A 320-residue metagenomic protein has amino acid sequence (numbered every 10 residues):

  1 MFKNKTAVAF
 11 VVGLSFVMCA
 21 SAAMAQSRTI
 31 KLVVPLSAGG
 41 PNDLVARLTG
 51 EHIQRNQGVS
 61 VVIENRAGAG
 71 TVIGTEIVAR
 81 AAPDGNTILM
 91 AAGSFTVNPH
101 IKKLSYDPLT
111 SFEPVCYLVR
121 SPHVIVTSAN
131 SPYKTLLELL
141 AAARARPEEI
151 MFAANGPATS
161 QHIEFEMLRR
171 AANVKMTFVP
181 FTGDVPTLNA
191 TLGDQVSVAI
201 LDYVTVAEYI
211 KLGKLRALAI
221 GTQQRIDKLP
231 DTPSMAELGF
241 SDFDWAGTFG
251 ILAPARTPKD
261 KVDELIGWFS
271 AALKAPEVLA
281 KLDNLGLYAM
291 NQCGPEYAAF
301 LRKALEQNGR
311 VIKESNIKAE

Functional and structural regions predicted by a protein language model:
M1-V11: Bacterial N-terminal signal peptides that target proteins for export
A9-C19: Bacterial N-terminal signal peptides
M24-S111, E149, N173-V198, Y209 (+2 more regions): N-terminal (or domain-start) structured segment
R28-T29, A171-V174, K211, E237 (+1 more regions): An extracytoplasmic/periplasmic, membrane-proximal ligand-sensing/linker region
R80-N86, H100-P186, M235, T248-K281: Hinge/capping helix and adjacent helix->loop/strand transition within the periplasmic-binding protein
S94-K103, R169-A171, V198-T232, L279 (+1 more regions): A ligand-binding cleft/hinge motif common to bilobed small-molecule-binding domains
R120, V206-K274, K303-E306: C-terminal lobe and pocket-closing loops of periplasmic/extracytoplasmic Venus-flytrap solute-binding proteins
